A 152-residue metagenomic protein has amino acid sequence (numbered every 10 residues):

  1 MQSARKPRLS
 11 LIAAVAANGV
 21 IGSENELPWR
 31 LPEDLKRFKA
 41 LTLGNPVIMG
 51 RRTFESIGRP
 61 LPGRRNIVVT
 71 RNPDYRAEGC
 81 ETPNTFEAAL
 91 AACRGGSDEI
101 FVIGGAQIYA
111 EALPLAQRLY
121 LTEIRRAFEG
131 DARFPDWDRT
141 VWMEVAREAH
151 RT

Functional and structural regions predicted by a protein language model:
M1-R5: Basic/polar N-terminal segments that are highly enriched at the extreme N-terminus, encompassing both cleavable
K6, I12-T152: Flexible, gly/pro- and Lys/Arg-enriched active-site loops
